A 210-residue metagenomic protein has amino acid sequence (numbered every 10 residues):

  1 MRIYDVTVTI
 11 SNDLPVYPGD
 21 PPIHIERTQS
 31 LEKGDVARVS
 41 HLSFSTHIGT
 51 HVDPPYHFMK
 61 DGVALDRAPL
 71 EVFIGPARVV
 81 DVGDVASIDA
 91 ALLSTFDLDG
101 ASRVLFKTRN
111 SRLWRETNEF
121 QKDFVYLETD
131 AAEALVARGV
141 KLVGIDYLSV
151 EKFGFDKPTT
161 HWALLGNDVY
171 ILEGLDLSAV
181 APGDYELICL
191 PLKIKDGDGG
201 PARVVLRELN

Functional and structural regions predicted by a protein language model:
M1-N210: Active-/binding-site microenvironments in catalytic and ligand-binding cores
